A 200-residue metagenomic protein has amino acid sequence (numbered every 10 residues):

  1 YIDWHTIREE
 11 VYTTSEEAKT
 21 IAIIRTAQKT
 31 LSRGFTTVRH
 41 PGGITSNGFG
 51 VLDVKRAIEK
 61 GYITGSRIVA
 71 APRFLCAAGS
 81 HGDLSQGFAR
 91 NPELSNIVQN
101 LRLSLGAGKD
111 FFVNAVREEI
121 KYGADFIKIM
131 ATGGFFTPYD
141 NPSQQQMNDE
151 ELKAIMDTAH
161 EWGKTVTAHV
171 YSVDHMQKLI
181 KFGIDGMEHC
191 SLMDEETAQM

Functional and structural regions predicted by a protein language model:
Y1-K60, A78, G82, E150 (+1 more regions): Metal-associated gating/positioning segment near the N- to mid-region
I7-A22, S85-N114, T165-T167: Active-site mouth loops of central-metabolism enzymes
K19-K29, A107-I120, Y171-M176: Short, acidic/polar
I24-G50, T64-F74, A124-T137, T165 (+1 more regions): Divalent metal-dependent hydrolysis catalytic cores, especially in the metallo-beta-lactamase
N47-S95, G106-A107: Mid-domain alpha/beta scaffold segments of enzyme catalytic cores
V51-Y62, F111-D125, M193-M200: Short amphipathic alpha-helices and their capping/turn segments at secondary-structure boundaries
A77-A78, M130-M200: Active-site core of metal-dependent hydrolases
L101-Y139, D149: N-terminal-biased segments
